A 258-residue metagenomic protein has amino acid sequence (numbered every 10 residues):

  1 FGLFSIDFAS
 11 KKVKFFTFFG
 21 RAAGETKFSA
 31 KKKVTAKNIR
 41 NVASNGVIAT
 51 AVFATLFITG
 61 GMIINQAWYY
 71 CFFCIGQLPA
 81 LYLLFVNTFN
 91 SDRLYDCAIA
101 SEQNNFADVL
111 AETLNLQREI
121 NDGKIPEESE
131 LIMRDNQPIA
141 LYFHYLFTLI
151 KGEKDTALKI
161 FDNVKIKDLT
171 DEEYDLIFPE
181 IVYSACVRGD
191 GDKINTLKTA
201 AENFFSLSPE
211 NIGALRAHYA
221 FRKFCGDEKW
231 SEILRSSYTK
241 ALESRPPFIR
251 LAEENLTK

Functional and structural regions predicted by a protein language model:
F1-K32: Small-residue-rich helix-interface/hinge motifs
F1-L3, F89, A185: Catalytic Zn2+-binding segment of zinc metalloproteases
K31-E119: Hydrophobic transmembrane alpha-helical segments that form the core helix bundle of multi-pass membrane enzymes
N104-V109, D135-F143, T170-P179, S208-R216 (+1 more regions): Generic helix N-cap/helix-start motif at coil->alpha-helix transitions
N105-I160: Alpha-helical segment of the N-proximal tetratricopeptide repeat
K124-R134, K154-D168, D190-F205, D227-A241: Alpha-helical repeat scaffolds
F147-T148, Y183-V187, A220-R222: Residue-level signature for tetratricopeptide repeat
E232, S236, S244-K258: Charge-dense, extended regions
